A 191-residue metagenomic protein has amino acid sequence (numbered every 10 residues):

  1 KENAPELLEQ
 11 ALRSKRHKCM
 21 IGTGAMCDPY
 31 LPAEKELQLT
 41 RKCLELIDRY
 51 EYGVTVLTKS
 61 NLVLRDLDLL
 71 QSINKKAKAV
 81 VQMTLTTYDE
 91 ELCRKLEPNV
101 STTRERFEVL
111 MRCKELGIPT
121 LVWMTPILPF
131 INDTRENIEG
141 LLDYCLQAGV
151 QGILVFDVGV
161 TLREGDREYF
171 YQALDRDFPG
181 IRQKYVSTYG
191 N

Functional and structural regions predicted by a protein language model:
K1-Q82, T86-R94, T103, F107: Conserved Radical SAM active-site core
I21-G22, L57, T120-M124, L154-F156: Short beta-strand segments at enzyme active-site cores
K35-Q38, E97-E105, D133-G140, A173-G180: Alpha-helix N-cap and loop-to-helix initiation/capping positions
N61-L64, L128-E139: Active-site glycine- and acidic-residue-rich loops that bind and position anionic ligands or nucleotide-like cofactors
Y88-E90, E97-N99, R112-T134, V158-V160: Conserved strand-turn element in the central/C-terminal portion of the radical SAM core barrel that lines
R112, E136-N191: Auxiliary Fe-S-binding modules of radical SAM enzymes
